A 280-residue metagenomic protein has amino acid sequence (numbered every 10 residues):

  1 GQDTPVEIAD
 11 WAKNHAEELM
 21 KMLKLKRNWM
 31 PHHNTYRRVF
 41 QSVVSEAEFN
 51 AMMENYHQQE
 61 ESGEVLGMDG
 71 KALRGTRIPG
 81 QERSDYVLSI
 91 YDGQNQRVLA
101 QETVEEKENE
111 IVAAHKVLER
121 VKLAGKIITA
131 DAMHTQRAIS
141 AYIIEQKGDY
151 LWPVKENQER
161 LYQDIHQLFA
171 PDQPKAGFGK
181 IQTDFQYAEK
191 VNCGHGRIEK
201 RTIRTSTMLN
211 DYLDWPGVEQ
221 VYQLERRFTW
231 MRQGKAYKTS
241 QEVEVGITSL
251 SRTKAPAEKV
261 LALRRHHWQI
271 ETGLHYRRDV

Functional and structural regions predicted by a protein language model:
G1-L25: Gly/serine-rich nucleotide phosphate-binding loop at the start of the catalytic core of nucleotide/ADP-ribose-handling
I8, K254-V280: Short amphipathic alpha-helical "interface-anchor" segments enriched in bulky aromatics
K13-A16, Q182, R277-V280: A short, flexible helix-boundary coil/loop motif
K26-G80: Active-site- or DNA-interface-adjacent structural scaffold in DNA-acting proteins
W29, L66, I128, H266-Q269: Short conserved micro-motifs on helix faces and helix-strand junctions that flank and scaffold key functional residues
Q58-T129, T135-G148: Polybasic low-complexity intrinsically disordered regions
D149-V154: Short hydrophobic alpha-helical runs that function as membrane-insertion/retention elements
K155-V260, R265: An anionic, glycine-rich sequence signature occurring as long contiguous blocks
